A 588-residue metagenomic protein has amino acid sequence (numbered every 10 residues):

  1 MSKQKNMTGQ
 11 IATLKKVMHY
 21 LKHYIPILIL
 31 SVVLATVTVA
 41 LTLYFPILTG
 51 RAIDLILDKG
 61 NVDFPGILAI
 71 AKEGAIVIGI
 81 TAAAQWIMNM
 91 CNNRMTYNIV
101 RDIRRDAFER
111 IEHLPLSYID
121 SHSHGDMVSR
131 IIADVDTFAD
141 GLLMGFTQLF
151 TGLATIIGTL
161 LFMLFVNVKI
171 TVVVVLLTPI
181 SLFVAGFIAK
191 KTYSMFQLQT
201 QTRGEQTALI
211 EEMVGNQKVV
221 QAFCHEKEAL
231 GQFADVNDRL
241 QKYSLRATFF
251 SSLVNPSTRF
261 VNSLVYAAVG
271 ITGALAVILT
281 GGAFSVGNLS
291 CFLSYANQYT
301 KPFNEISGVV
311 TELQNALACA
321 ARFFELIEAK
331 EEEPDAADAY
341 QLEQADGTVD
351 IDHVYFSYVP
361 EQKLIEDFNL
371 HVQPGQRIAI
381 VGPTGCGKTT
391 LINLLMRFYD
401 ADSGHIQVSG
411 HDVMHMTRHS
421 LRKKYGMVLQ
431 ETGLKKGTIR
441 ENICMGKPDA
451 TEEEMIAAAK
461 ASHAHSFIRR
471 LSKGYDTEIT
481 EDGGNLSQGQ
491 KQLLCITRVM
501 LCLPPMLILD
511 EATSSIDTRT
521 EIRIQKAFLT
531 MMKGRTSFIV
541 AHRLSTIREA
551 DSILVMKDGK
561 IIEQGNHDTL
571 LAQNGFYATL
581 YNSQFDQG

Functional and structural regions predicted by a protein language model:
S2-N6, Q10, V33-L34, L41-D54 (+12 more regions): Juxtamembrane helix-loop junctions of ABC transporter transmembrane domains
Q10-Y24, M127: A short amphipathic helical element positioned immediately N-terminal to and/or at the very start of a transmembrane
K22, V33, A84, M88 (+4 more regions): Hydrophobic alpha-helical transmembrane segments of ABC transporter permease domains
L28-I87, L164-K169, T280-V286: Transmembrane helix-loop-helix hairpins at lipid-water interfaces of multipass membrane proteins, especially the type-1
G60-D63, F162-L176, R246, F250-A321 (+1 more regions): Helix-loop-helix
L116-S117, A133-L142, F146, A154 (+5 more regions): An intracellular "coupling" helix at the cytosolic face of ABC transporter transmembrane type-1 domains
D335, L342-G588: ABC-type nucleotide-binding domain
